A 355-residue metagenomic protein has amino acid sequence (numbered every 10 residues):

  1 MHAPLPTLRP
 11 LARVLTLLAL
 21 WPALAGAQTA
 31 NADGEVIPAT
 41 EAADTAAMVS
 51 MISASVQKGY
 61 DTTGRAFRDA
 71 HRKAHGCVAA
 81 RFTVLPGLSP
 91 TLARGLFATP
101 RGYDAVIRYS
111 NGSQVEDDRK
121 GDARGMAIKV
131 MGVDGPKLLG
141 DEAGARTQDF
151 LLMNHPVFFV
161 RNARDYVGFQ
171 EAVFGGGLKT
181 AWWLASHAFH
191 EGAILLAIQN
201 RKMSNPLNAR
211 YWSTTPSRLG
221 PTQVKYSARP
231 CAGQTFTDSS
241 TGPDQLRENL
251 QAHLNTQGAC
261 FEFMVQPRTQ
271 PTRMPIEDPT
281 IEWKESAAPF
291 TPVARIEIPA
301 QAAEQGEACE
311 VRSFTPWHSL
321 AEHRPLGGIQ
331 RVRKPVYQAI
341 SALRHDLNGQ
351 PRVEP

Functional and structural regions predicted by a protein language model:
H2-L15: Bacterial N-terminal signal peptides that target proteins for export
R13-A23: Bacterial N-terminal signal peptides
Q28-P355: Active-site-adjacent core segments of small-molecule enzymes
